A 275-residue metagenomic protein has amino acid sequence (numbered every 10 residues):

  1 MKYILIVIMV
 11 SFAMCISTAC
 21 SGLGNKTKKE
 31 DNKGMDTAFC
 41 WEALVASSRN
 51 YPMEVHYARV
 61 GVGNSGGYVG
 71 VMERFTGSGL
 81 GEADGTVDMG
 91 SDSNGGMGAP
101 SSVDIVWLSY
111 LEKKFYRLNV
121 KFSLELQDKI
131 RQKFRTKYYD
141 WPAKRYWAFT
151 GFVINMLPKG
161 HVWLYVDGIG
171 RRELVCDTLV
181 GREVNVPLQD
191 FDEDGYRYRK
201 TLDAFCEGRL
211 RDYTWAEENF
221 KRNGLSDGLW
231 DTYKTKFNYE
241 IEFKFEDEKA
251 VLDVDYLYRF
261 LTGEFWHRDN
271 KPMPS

Functional and structural regions predicted by a protein language model:
M1-L5: Positively charged n-region of N-terminal signal peptides that target proteins for export
I16-A19: C-terminal motif of bacterial Sec signal peptides marking the signal peptidase cleavage site
S21-L23: Bacterial signal peptide processing site
A58-S109, D253-S275: Tryptophan-paired
L108-R117: Short acidic/polar inter-strand loop motif in beta-rich domains
N119-Q127: Short beta-strand edge segments in extracellular beta-sheet folds
I130-T232: Compositionally biased low-complexity segments at domain edges in trafficked proteins and select soluble regulators
K200, A204-S275: Long, low-hydrophobicity ectodomains and other hydrophilic envelope-associated domains
